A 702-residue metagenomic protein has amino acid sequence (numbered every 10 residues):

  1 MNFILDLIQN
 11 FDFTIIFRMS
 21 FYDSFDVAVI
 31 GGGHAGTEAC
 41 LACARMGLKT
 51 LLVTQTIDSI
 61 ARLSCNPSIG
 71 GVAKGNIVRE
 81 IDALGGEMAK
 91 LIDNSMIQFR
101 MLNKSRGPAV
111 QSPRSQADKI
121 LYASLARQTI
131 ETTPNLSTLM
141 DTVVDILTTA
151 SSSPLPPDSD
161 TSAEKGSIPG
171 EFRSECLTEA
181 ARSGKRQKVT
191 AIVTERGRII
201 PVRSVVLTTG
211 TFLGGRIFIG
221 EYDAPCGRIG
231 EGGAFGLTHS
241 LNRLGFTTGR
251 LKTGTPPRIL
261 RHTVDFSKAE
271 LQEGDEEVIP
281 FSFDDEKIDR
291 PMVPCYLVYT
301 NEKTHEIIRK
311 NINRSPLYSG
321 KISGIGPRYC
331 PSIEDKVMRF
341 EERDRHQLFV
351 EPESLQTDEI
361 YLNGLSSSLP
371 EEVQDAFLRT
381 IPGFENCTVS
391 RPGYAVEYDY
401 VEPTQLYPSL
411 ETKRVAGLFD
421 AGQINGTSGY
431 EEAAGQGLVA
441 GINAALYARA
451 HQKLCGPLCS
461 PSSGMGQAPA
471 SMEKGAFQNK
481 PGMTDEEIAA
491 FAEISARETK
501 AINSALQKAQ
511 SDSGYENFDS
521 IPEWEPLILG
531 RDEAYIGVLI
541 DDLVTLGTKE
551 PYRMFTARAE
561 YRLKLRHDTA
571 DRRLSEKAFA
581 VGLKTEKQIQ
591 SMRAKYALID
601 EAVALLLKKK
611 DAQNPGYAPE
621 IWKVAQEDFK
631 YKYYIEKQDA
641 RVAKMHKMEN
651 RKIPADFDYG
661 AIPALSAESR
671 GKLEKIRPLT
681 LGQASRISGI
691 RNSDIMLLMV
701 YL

Functional and structural regions predicted by a protein language model:
Y22-G33: Beta1/beta-strand and adjacent pyrophosphate-binding region of the FAD-binding site in flavoprotein oxidoreductases
G36: N-terminal Rossmann-fold NAD(P) dinucleotide-binding loop
L41-D145, T208-R228, G232, G236-L237 (+2 more regions): Conserved N-terminal/central alpha/beta ligand/cofactor-binding core
T56, H239-D375, E533-I536, I540 (+1 more regions): An anion/pyrophosphate-binding glycine-rich loop and adjacent beta-alpha core in soluble alpha-beta enzymes
E195-S204: Core beta-strand elements of the Rossmann-like FAD/NAD(P) dinucleotide-binding domain in flavoenzyme oxidoreductases
Y361-T427, I528-D541, W622-K672, R677: A glycine-rich dinucleotide-binding beta-alpha-beta segment and adjacent secondary-structure elements that constitute
A434-H451, E516: Internal hydrophobic alpha-helix adjacent to the cofactor/substrate pocket in enzyme cavities
D532, T556-E560, K564-M696, V700-Y701: Extended, charge-enriched "interface" segments that sit outside catalytic cores
